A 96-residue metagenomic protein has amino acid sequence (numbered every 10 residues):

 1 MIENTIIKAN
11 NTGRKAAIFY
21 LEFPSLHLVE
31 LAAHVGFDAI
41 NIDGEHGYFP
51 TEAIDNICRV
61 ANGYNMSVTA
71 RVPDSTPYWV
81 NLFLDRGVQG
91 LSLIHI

Functional and structural regions predicted by a protein language model:
M1-F19: N-terminal amphipathic alpha-helix/helix-capping segment at the start of soluble metabolic enzymes
I2-N4, H46-V60, S75-Y78: Active-site-adjacent beta->alpha loops and helix N-cap segments on the catalytic face of soluble alpha/beta enzymes
A17-F19, I40-I42, V68-A70, L91: Hydrophobic faces of well-ordered beta-strands that scaffold small-molecule active sites in alpha/beta enzyme cores
L21-P24, A70-P77: Glycine-rich beta-to-alpha transition loops that act as phosphate-gripper elements at the mouths of alpha/beta enzyme
L28, V35-D55: Glycine-rich, proline-tolerant flexible connector loops at the mouths of alpha/beta enzymes
V35-A39, D85-G90: Glycine-enriched alpha-helix->loop->beta-strand junction motifs that scaffold or abut catalytic
P77-R86: Catalytic cores of alpha/beta
I94-I96: Conserved small/polar residues in nucleotide/adenosyl-binding loops
